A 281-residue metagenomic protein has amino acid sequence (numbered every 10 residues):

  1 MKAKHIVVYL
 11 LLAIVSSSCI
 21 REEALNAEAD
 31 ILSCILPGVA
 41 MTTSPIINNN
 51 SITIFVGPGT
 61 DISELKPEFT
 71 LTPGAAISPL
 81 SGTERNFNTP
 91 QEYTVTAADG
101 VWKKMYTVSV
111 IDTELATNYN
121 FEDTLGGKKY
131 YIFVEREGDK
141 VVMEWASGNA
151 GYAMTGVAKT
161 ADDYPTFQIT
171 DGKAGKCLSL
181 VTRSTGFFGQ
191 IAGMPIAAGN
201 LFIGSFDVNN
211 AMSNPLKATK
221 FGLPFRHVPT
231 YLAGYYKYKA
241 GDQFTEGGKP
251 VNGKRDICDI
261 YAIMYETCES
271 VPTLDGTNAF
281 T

Functional and structural regions predicted by a protein language model:
M1-D30: Bacterial Sec-dependent N-terminal signal peptides
C19-Y119: Beta-rich interaction/scaffold domains
A40-I47, F69, A158-G172: Short, exposed beta-strand/loop patches in secreted or surface proteins that constitute
G82-T83, T219-L223, T281: Beta-strand-rich interaction surfaces with strong enrichment in secreted/lumenal proteins
I111-A153: Extracellular carbohydrate-recognition regions
Q168-F188: Short carbohydrate-recognition loop motifs
V181-P224: Secreted extracellular polysaccharide-interacting domains
Y231, Y235-T281: Short helix-loop boundary/capping segments
